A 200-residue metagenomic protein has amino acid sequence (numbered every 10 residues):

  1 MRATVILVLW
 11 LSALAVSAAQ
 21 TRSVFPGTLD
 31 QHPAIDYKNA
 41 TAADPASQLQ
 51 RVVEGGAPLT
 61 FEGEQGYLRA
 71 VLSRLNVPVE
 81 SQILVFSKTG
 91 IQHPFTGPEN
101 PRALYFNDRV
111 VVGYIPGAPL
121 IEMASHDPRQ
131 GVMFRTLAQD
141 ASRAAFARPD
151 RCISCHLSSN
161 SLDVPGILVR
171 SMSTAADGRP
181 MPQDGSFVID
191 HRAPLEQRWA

Functional and structural regions predicted by a protein language model:
V5-A15: Bacterial N-terminal signal peptides
V16-S17, C152: A generic alpha-helix preference that emphasizes hydrophobic side chains
Q20-Q92, N100-V111, E122, P194-W199: Conserved small-residue
Q92-P94, L162: Flexible loop/turn segments at secondary-structure boundaries
T96-P98, R135: Short, conserved acidic/polar surface loops in the N-terminal third of protein domains
V111-A200: Sequence context surrounding c-type heme c attachment/ligation sites in exported
